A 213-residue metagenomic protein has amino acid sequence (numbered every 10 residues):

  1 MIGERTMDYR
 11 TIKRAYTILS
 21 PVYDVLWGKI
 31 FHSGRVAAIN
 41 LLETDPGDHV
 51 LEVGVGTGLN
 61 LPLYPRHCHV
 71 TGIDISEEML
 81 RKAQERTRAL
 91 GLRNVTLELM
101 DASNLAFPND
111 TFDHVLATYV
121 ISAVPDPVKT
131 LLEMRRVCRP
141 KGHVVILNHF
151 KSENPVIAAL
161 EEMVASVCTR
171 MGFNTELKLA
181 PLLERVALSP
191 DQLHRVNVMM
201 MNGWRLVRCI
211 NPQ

Functional and structural regions predicted by a protein language model:
I2-D45, L59-N60, K82, A159-S166: Conserved class I S-adenosyl-L-methionine
R10, W27-K29, V145-G203: C-terminal alpha-helical "lid/dimerization" subdomain adjacent to the S-adenosyl-L-methionine
G47, C138-H143: Short glycine-dipeptide loop
H49-N104: Class I SAM-dependent methyltransferase SAM/SAH-binding core
S103-V115: A short acidic, Gly/Pro-enriched loop at the edge of an enzyme's catalytic core that lines a small-molecule cofactor
H114-D126: A short SAM/SAH-binding and catalytic strip from SAM-dependent methyltransferases
V128-P140: A short glycine-rich, Lys/Arg-flanked "PGG" loop and its adjoining helix->strand segment in the class I
L206-Q213: C-terminal lobe and adjacent flexible extensions of AdoMet/dcAdoMet transferase-like proteins
